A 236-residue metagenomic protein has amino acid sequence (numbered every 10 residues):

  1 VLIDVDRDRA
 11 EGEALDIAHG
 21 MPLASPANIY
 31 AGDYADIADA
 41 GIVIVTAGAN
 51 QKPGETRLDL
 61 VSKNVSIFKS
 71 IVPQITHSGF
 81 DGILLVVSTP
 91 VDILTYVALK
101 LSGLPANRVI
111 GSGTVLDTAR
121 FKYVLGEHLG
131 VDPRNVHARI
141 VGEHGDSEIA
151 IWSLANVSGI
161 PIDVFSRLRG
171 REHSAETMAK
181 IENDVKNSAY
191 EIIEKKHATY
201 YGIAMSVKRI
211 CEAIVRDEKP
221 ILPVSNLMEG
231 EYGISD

Functional and structural regions predicted by a protein language model:
I3-A40, E55: Conserved N-terminal Rossmann-fold NAD(P) cofactor-binding segment
R9, I67, S206: Charged catalytic carboxylate motif
E13, V43, F68-I71: Short, well-ordered amphipathic alpha-helical segments that serve as non-catalytic structural scaffolds within diverse
V43-V45, V86-V87: Redox-cofactor binding/interface segments in oxidoreductases and associated redox assembly factors
A47-A49: Conserved NAD(P)H cofactor-binding loop of Rossmann-fold oxidoreductase domains
R57-K122: Rossmann-like NAD(P)(H) cofactor-binding subdomain of soluble oxidoreductases
S102-R108, D117-D236: C-terminal substrate-binding/catalytic lobe of Rossmann-fold NAD(P)-dependent dehydrogenases
